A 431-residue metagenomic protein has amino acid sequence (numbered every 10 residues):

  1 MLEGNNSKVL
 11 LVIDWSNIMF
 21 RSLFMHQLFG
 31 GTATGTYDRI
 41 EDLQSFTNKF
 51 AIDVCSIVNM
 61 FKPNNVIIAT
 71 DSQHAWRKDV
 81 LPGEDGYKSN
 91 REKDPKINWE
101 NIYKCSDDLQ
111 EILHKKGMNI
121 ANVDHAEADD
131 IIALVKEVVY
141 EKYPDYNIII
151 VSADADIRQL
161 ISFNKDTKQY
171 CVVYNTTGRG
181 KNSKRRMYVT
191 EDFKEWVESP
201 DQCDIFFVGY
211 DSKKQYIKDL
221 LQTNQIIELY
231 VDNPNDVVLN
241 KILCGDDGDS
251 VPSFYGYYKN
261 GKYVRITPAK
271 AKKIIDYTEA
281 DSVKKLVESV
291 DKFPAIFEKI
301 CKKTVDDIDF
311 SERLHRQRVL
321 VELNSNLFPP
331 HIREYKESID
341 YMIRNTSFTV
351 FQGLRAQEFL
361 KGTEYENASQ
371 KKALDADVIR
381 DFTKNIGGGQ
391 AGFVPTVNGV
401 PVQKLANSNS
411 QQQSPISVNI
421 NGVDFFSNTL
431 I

Functional and structural regions predicted by a protein language model:
L2-N5, L323-I431: Low-complexity, acidic/Ser/Thr- and charged residue-rich accessory regions of DNA metabolism proteins
L2-V151, I157-V197, D204-F207, E322-L323 (+1 more regions): Noncatalytic, basic helical substrate-engagement surface that gates or grips nucleic-acid strands
N5, E312-H315: A short, structural micro-pattern
V139, P200, N224, G245 (+3 more regions): Short glycine-centered helix-capping/turn motifs at secondary-structure transition points
Y174-T176, R186-T190, K194-W196, I205-V208 (+5 more regions): Assembly/interface hotspot detector across virion components, adhesins/toxins, and nucleic-acid enzymes
S199, D204-D307: Helix-hairpin-helix
D307-R313, V321, L327-F328: Accessory, usually C-terminal, subdomains that scaffold auxiliary metal cofactors
